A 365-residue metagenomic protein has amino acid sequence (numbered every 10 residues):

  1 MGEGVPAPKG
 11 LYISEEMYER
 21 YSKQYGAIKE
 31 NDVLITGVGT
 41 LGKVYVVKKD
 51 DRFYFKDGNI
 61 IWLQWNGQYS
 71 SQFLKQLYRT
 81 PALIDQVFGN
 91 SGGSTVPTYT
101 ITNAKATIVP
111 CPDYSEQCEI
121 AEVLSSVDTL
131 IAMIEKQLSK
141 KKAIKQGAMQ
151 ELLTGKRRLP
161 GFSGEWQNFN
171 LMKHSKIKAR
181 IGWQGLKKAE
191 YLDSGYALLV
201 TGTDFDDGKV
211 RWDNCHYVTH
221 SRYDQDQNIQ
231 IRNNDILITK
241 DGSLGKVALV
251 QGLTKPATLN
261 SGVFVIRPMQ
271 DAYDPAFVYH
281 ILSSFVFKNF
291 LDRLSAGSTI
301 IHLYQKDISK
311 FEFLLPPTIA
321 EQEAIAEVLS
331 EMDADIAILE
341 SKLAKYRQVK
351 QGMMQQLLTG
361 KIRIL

Functional and structural regions predicted by a protein language model:
M1-E30, M172-A189, T203-N233, L253: Sequence-specific dsDNA recognition surfaces
G2-S14, V33-T36, T40-K56, Q72-Q76 (+5 more regions): Short, ligand-facing micro-motifs at secondary-structure edges
Y21-S22, K49, S126, A132 (+3 more regions): Short, solvent-exposed loop/turn positions at domain surfaces that link secondary-structure elements or cap domain
T36, S126, I238-T239, E327 (+1 more regions): A generic structural signal for residues embedded in beta-strands
G37, F53-I61, Y69, P81-I84 (+5 more regions): A short glycine-rich beta-alpha junction/loop motif
A106, Y114, L159-G182, K310 (+1 more regions): Non-catalytic DNA-recognition/assembly elements of restriction-modification systems
P112-D113, E119, S126, M133 (+4 more regions): Residue preference for a single heptad-register face of alpha-helical coiled-coils
E119, S126-F169, S341-L365: Short amphipathic coiled-coil heptad-repeat segments
